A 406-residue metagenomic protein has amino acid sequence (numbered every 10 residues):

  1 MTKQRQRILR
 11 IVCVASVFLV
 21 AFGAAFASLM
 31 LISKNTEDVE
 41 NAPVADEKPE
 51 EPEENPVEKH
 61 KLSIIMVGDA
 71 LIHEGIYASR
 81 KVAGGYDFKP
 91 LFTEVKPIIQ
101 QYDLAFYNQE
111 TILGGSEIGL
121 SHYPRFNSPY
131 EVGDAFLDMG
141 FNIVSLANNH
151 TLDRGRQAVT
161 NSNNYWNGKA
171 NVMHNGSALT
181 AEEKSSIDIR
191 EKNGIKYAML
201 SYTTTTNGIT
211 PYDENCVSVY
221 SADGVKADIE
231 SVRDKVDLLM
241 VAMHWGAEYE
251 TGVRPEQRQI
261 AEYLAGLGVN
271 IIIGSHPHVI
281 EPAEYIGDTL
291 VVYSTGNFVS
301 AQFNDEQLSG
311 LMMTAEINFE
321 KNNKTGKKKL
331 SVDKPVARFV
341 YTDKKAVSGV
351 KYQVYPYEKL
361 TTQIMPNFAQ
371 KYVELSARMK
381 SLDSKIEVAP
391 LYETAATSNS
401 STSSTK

Functional and structural regions predicted by a protein language model:
M1-L9: Short, Lys/Arg-rich N-terminal segment immediately upstream of the first membrane anchor
L9-K406: Acidic, metal/ion-coordinating pockets
